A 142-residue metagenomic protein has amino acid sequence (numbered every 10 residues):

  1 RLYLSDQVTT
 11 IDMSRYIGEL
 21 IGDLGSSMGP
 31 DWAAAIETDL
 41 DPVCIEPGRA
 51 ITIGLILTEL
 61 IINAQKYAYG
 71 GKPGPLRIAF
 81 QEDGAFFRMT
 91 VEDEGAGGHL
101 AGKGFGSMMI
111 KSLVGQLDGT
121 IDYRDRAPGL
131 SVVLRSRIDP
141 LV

Functional and structural regions predicted by a protein language model:
R1, T10-S27: Short beta-to-alpha transition helix within the HATPase_c
D6-I17, R49, I53, L57 (+1 more regions): The cytosolic transmitter module of two-component sensor histidine kinases
I11, G29-I61, K66-K72: Conserved short strand/loop->alpha-helix "switch" segment adjacent to the catalytic nucleotide/phosphoryl-transfer site
P73-Q81: A conserved short beta-strand within the histidine kinase catalytic ATPase domain
P75, F86, G97, R126-V133: Glycine-rich nucleotide-binding loop
E82, F86-M108: Glycine-rich/acidic phosphate-handling loop/turn and adjacent ATP-lid/helix of nucleotide-binding kinase/ATPase domains
H99-D125: ATP phosphate-binding glycine-rich loop and adjacent ATP-lid/helix-beta elements within ATP-binding kinase/ATPase
L134-V142: C-terminal end segment of the histidine kinase catalytic
